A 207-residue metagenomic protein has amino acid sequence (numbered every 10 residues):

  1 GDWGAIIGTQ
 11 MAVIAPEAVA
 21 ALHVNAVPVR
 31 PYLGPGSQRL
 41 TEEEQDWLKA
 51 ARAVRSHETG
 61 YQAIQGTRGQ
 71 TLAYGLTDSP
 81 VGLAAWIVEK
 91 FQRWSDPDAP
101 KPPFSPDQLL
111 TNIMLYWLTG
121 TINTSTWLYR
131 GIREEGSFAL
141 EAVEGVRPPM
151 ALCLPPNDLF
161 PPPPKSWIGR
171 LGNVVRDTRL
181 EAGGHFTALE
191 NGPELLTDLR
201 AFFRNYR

Functional and structural regions predicted by a protein language model:
G1-E44: Conserved hydrolase catalytic core segment
V13, V19, V24-V29, V54 (+4 more regions): Extended aliphatic helical segments
L40-L72: Alpha-amylase-like alpha-glycosidases and glucanotransferases acting on alpha-linked glucans and related
Q65-R207: C-terminal subdomain of alpha/beta-hydrolase-fold enzymes, centered on the catalytic histidine and its supporting
